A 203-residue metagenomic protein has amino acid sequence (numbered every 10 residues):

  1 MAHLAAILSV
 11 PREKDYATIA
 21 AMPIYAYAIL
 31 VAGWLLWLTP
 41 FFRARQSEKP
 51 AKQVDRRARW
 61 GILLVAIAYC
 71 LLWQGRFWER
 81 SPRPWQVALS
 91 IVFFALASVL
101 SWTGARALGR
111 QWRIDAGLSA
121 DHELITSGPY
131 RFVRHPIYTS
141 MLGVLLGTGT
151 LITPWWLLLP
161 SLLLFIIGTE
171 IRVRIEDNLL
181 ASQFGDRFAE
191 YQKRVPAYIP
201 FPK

Functional and structural regions predicted by a protein language model:
I7, R12-T126, V144-K203: Membrane-anchoring alpha-helices and their flanking helix-loop junctions
S127, R131-T139: Histidine-centered phosphotransfer motif of kinases
